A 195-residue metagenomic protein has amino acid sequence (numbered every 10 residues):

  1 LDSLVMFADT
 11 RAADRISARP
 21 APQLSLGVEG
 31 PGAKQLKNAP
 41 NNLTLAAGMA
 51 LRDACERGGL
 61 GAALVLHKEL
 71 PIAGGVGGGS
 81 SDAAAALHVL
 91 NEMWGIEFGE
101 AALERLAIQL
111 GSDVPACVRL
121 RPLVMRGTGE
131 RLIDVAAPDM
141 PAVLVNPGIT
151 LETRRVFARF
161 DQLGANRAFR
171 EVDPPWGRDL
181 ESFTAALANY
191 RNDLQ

Functional and structural regions predicted by a protein language model:
L1-G74, E92, I96-A101, N146-I149: ATP-binding N-lobe of GHMP and related small-molecule kinases
T10-A12, G58-L60, L110, R119 (+2 more regions): Short, basic and Ser/Thr-rich N-terminal targeting/leader segments
P22-K37, A86, L106-I108, S182-N192: Short, basic/glycine-rich phosphate-binding loops at helix/coil junctions that contact nucleotide phosphates
G27-V28, V76, T153-A158: Short, charged, solvent-exposed linker or helix-capping segments at domain edges/interfaces that act as flexible hinges
G74-E100, A116-V118: DPxDG-like acidic metal-binding loop motif
G99-L110: Short, well-structured alpha-helical segments that form the helix of a local strand-helix-strand
R119-L120, V124-Q195: Conserved, helical-rich catalytic subdomain that frames metal- and/or nucleotide-binding sites in enzyme alpha/beta
